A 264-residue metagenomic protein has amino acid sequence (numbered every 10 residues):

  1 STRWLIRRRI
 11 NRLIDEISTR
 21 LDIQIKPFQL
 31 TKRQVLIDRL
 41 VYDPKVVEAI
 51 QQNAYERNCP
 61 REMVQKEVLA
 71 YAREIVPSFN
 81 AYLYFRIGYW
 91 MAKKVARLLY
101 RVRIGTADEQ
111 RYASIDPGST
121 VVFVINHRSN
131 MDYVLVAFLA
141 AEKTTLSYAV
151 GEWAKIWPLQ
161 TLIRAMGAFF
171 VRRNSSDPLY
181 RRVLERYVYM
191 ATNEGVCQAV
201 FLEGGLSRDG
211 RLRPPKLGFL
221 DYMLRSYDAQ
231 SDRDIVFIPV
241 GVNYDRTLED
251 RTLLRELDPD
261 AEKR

Functional and structural regions predicted by a protein language model:
S1, L5, L13, F28 (+5 more regions): A cross-family acyltransferase "interaction/gating" segment
S1-V122, S129-F138, Q160-G167, E185-Y187 (+1 more regions): Membrane-anchoring hydrophobic helices of lipid-metabolizing enzymes
R97-R103, I125, Y148, S175-L179: Short, flexible loop segments at the rims of nucleotide/cofactor-binding pockets, characterized by
S119-I125, V196-V200: Generic beta-sheet signal
F123, H127, L139, Y148-E152: Non-catalytic terminal/interface segments that mediate subunit docking, oligomerization, and allosteric communication
R128-M131, G205-S207: Gly/Ser/Thr-rich loops at beta-strand to alpha-helix junctions that form or flank small-molecule/cofactor-binding
F138-A141, R225: Short, well-ordered alpha-helices that flank and scaffold nucleotide-derived cofactor binding pockets
V171: Hydrophobic residues at beta-strand termini and immediately following loops that shape nucleotide-binding pockets
